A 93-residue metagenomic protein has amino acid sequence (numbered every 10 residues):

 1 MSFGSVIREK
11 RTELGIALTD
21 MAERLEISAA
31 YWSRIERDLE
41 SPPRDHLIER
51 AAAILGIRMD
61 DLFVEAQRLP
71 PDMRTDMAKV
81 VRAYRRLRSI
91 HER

Functional and structural regions predicted by a protein language model:
M1-E13: A short, Lys/Arg-rich alpha-helix, primarily the initiator
R8, T19, E49: Residues within the helices of the helix-turn-helix
G15, E23, L39-A53: Short, basic-rich loop-to-helix N-cap that marks the start of a DNA-contacting helix
G15-R34: Short alpha-helical DNA-recognition segment
S28, L39, A66-P70: The DNA-recognition helices of helix-turn-helix-type DNA-binding domains
E36, L47, A66: DNA major-groove recognition helix of helix-turn-helix
F63-E92: Short, charged recognition helix plus adjacent turn of helix-turn-helix-like nucleic-acid-binding domains
